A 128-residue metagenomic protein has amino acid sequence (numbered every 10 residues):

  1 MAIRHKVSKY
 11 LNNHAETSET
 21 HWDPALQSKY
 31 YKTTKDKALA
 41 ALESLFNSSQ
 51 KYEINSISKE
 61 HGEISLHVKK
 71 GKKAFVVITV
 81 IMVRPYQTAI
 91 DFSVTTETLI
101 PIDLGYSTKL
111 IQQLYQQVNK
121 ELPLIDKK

Functional and structural regions predicted by a protein language model:
M1-K128: Ser/Thr-rich, low-complexity intrinsically disordered terminal regions
